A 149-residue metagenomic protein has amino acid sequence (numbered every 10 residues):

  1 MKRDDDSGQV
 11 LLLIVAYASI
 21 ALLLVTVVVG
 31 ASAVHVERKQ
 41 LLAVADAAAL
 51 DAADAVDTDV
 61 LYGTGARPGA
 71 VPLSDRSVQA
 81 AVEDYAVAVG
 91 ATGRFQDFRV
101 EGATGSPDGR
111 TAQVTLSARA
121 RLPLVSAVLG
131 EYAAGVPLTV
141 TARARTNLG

Functional and structural regions predicted by a protein language model:
M1-S77: Alpha-helical assembly-interface signal, strongest on the long, hydrophobic N-terminal helix that forms
D5-V10, F98-S106, V140-G149: Short secondary-structure transition/capping segments
L50, V87, R119-R121, N147: Residue-level marker of positions within ordered structural domains that often coincide with functionally constrained
D51, Q113-S117, T139-R145: Soluble periplasmic/extracytoplasmic beta-strand elements of cell-envelope proteins
D51-T115: Short amphipathic secondary-structure patches
L122-G149: Low-complexity, S/T/G/P-rich flexible repeat/linker segments used as non-globular hinges and stalks within
